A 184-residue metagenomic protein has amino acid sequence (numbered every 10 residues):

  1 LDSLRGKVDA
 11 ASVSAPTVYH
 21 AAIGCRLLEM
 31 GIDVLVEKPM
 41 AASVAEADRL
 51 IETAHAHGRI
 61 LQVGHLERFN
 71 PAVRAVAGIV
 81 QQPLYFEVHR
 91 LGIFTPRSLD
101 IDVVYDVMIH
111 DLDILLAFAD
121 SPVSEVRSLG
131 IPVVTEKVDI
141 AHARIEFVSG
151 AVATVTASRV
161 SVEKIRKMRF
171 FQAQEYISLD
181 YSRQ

Functional and structural regions predicted by a protein language model:
L1-D2, R90, I131: Conserved SAM/SAH-binding loop
L1-I51: Beta-loop-alpha module in the N-terminal Rossmann-like domain of NAD(P)-dependent dehydrogenases, especially those
M30-I32, H57-I60, A151: A short helix->loop->beta-strand "cap" motif at the edges of active sites that frequently abuts
V36-E37, L61-V63, L179: Hydrophobic residues in well-ordered beta-strands that form the structural core
A41-S98: A contiguous active-site-proximal alpha/beta segment in oxidoreductase catalytic domains
G64-P71, F94-E125: Mid-domain beta-loop-alpha active-site segment that forms a flexible, acidic cofactor/metal-binding surface
L112-Q184: Contiguous beta-strand/loop segments that form the cofactor/metal-binding neighborhood of enzyme cores
